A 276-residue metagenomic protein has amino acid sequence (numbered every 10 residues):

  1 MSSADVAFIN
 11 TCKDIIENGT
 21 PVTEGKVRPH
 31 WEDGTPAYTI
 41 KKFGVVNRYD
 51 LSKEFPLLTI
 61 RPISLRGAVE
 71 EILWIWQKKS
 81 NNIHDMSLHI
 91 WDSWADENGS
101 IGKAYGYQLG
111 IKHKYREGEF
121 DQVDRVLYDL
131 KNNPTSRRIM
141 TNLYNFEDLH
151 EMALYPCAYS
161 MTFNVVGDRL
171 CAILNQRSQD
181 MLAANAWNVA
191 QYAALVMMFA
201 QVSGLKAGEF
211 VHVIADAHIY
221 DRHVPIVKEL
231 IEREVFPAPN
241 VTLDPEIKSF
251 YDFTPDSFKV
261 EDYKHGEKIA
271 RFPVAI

Functional and structural regions predicted by a protein language model:
M1-I276: Terminal, non-catalytic protein-protein interaction segments that mediate quaternary/complex assembly
